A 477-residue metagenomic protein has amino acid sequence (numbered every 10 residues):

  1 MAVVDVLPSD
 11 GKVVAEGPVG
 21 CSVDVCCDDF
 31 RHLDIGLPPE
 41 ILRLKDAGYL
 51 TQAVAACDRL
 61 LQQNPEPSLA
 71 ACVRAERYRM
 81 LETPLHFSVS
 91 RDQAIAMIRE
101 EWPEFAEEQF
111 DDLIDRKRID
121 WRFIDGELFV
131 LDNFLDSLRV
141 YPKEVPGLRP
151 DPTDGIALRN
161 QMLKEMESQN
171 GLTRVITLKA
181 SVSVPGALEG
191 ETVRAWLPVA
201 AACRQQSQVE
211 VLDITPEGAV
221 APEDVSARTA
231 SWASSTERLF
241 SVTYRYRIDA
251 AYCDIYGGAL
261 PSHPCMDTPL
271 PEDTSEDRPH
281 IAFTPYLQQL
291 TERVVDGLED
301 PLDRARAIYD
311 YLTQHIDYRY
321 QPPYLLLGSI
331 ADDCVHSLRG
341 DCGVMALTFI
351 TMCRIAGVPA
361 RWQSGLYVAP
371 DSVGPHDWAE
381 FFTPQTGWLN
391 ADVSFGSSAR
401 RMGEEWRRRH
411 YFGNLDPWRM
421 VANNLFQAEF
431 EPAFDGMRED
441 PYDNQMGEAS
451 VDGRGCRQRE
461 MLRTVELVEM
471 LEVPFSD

Functional and structural regions predicted by a protein language model:
M1-T83: Intrinsically disordered, low-structural-confidence terminal and linker regions
V14, V19-C26, L37-P38, L42-Q52 (+3 more regions): Acidic low-complexity segments
I35-P39, R43-A47, P67, V344-F434: Hydrophobic/aromatic-rich core segments of domains that either
D46, V54-A259: Intrinsically disordered, low-complexity N-terminal segments that are enriched in acidic
A195, I308, A379: Terminal peptide-recognition signature
P301-I308, L338-C353: Active-site nucleophilic cysteine motif
V335-G340, D377-W378: Acidic helix/loop microenvironments that form the catalytic cleft of cell-wall polysaccharide enzymes
L415-D477: Low-complexity, Gly/Ser/Thr/Pro-rich intrinsically disordered linker/tail segments
